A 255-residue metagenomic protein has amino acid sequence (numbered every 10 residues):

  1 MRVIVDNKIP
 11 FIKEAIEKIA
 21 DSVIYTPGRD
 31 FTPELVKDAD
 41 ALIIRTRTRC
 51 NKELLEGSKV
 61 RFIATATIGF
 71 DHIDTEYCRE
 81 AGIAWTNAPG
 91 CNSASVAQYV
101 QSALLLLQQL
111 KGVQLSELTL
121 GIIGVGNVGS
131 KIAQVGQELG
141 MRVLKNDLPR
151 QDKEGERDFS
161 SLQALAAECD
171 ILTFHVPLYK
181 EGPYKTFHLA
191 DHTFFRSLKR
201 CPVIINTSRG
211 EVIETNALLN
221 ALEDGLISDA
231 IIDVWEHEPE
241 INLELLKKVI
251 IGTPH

Functional and structural regions predicted by a protein language model:
M1-A39, L144: N-terminal glycine-/charge-rich "phosphate-binding" loop or analogous flexible N-terminal tail
N7-I12, G28-D30, T46-R49, K145-Q151 (+1 more regions): Short, polar loop motifs at secondary-structure junctions
A15, R79, T86-Y99, E236-P254: C-terminal helix-to-coil terminal segments
L35-K37, L55-G57, L165-C169, F195-L198 (+1 more regions): A short, aliphatic-rich alpha-helical micro-motif
D40-V113: Phosphate/diphosphate ligand-binding glycine-rich loop within oxidoreductases
R47, D170, V176-K180, S208-R209 (+1 more regions): Short glycine-/small-residue-rich Rossmann-like dinucleotide-binding loops
G112-R200: Rossmann-like dinucleotide/phosphate-binding beta-alpha-beta segment
C201, T207-H255: Rossmann-like dinucleotide-binding domain for NAD(H)/NADP(H)
